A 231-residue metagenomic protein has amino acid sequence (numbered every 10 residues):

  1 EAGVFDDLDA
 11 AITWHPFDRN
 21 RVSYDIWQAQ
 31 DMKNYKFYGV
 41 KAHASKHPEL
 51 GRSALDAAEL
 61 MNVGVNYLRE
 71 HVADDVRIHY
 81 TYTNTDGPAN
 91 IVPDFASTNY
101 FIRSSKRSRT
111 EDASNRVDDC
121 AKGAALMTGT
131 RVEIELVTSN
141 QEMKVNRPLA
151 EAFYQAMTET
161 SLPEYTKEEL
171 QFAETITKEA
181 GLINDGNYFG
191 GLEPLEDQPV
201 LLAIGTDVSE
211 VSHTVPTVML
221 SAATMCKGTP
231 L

Functional and structural regions predicted by a protein language model:
E1-P93, R103: Histidine/acidic-residue-rich, glycine-tolerant segments that coordinate divalent metal ions
L55, E59-L231: Metal-dependent amide/peptide-bond hydrolase catalytic core, centered on the "pita-bread" metallohydrolase fold
